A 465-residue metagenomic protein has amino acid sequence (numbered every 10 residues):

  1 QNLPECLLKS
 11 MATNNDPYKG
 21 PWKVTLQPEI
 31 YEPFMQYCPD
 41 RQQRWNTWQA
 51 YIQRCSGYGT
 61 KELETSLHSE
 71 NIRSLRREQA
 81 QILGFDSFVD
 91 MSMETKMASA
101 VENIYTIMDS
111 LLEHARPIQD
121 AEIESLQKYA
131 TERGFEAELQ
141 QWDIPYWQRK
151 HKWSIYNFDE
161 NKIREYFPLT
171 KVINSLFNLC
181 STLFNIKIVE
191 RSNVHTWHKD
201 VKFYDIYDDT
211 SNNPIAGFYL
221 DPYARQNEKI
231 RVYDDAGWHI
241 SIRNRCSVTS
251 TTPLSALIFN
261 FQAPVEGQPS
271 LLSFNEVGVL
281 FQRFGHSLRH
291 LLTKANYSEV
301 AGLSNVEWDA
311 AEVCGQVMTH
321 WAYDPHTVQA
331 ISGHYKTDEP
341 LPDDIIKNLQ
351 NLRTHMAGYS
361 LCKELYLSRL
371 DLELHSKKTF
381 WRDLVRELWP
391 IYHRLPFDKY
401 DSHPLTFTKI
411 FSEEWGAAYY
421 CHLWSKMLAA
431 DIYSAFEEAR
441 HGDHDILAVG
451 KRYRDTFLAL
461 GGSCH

Functional and structural regions predicted by a protein language model:
Q1-L26, Q36-P39, E70-A263, A311 (+3 more regions): Active-site-proximal, well-structured secondary-structure segments within enzyme catalytic domains
Q1-N2, F436, D443: N-terminal helix-rich structural modules
Y37, R41-C55, T95: Short, charge-rich amphipathic alpha-helices with coiled-coil/heptad character
R77-G84, C180, F259, A263-K294 (+2 more regions): Active-site recognition of the HExxH zinc-binding catalytic motif
L176, F184, H422, A430-Y433 (+2 more regions): Ordered core of a single globular domain
F281, G358-K377, Y400, F407-S434: C-terminal substrate/ligand-recognition segments
T293-T319, Y323: The catalytic-center signature of Zn2+-dependent metalloproteases
H441-H465: C-terminal amphipathic alpha-helical interaction region
